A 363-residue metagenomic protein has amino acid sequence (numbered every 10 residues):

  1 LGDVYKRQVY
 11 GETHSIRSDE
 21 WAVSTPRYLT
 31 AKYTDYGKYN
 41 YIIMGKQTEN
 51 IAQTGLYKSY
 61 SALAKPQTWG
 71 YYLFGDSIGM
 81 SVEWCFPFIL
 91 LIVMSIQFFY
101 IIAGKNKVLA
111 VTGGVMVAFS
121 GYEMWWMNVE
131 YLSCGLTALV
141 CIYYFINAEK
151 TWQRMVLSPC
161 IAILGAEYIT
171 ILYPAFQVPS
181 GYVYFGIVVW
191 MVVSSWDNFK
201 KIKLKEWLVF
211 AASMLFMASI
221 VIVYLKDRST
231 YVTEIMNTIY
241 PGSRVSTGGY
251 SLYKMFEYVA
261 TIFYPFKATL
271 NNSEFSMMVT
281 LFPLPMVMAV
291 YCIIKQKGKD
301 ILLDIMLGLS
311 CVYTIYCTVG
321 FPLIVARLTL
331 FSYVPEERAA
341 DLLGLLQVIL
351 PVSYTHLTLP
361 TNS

Functional and structural regions predicted by a protein language model:
L1-Y5, T358-N362: Short, small-residue-biased leader/transition segments that mark boundaries at the very start of proteins
G2-S24, A212-S229, S310-Y316: Transmembrane signal-anchor helices characteristic of membrane glycosylation enzymes that use polyprenol
K6-S133: Active-site lumenal/periplasmic loops and adjacent helix-entry segments of GT-C-fold, multi-pass membrane
I78, V82, G121-E130, K299 (+2 more regions): Membrane-helix boundary/interfacial segments in multi-pass membrane proteins
I92-F98, N106-S195, K205-R228: Membrane-embedded helix bundles of polyisoprenyl
M94-I101, T137-N147, I187-V192, M288-C292 (+2 more regions): Transmembrane alpha-helices and membrane-interface helical segments of multi-pass integral membrane enzymes
G104-A110, T151-S158, G298-V312, L357 (+1 more regions): Membrane-interfacial loop-to-transmembrane alpha-helix junctions, especially the N-terminal start
V221-L302: Periplasmic/ER-lumenal interhelical loops and adjacent helix-loop junctions in multi-pass membrane proteins
